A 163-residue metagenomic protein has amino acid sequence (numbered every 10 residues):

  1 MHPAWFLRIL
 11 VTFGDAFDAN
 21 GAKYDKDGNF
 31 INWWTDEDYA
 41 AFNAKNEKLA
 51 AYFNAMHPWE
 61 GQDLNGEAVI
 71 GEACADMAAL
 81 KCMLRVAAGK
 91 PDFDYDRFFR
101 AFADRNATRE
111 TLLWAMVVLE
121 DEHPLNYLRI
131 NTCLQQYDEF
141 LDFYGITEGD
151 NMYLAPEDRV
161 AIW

Functional and structural regions predicted by a protein language model:
M1-W5, T12-W163: Zinc-dependent metallohydrolase catalytic domains
